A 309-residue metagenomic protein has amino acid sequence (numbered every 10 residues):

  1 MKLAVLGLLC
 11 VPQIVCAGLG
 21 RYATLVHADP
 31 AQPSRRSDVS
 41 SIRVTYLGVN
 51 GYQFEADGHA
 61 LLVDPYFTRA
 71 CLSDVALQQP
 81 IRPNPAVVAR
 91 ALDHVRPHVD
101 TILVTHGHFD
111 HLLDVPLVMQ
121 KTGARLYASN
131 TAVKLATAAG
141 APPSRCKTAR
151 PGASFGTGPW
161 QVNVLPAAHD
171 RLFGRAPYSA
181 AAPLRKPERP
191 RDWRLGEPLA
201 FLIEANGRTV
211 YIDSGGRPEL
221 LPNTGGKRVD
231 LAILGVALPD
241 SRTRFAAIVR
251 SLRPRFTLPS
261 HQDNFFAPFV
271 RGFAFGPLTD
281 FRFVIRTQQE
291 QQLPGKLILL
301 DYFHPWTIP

Functional and structural regions predicted by a protein language model:
C10-A86, H169, R189: Zn-dependent metallo-beta-lactamase
S34, H59-V104, H108, L113-L117 (+3 more regions): Pre-active-site segment of Zn-dependent metallo-hydrolases
S37-I42, A56-L61, S154-N163, E204-V210: Beta-strand-turn-beta hairpins that frame and shape the catalytic cleft of phosphate-ester-processing enzymes
N50, A70, G107-L113, V133-A136 (+7 more regions): Active-site environment of divalent metal-dependent phosphoester hydrolases
V63-D64, H98-G107, Y127-S129, Y211-G215 (+3 more regions): Active-site neighborhood of phospho(di)ester-bond hydrolases with catalytic His/Asp-centered motifs
T137-S154, R250, R255-P309: Binuclear metal-ion centers of metallo-dependent hydrolases, dominated by the metallo-beta-lactamase
P151-L199, N206-R208, Q289, L293-P309: Flexible, acidic/histidine-containing loops and adjacent segments that form or flank the divalent-metal
L184-S251: Active-site-proximal loop/helix segments of hydrolase catalytic cores
